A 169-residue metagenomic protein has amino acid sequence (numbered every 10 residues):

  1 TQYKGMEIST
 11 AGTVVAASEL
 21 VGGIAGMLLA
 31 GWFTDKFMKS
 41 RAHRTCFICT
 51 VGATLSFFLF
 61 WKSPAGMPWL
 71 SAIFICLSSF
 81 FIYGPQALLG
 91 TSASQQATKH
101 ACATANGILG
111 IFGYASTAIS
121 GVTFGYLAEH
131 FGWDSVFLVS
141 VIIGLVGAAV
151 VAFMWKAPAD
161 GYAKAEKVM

Functional and structural regions predicted by a protein language model:
T1-T10: Short amphipathic helix-loop junctions that connect adjacent transmembrane helices in Major Facilitator Superfamily/SLC
M27, K99-H130: A late C-terminal transmembrane helix in Major Facilitator Superfamily
D35-T50: Cytoplasmic membrane-interface "Motif A"-like loop-to-helix N-cap segments of 12-TM Major Facilitator Superfamily
K39, A93-C102: Paired intracellular helix-loop junctions of major facilitator superfamily
R41-R44, G125-I143: A membrane-interface helix-boundary motif in multi-pass transporters
V51-A65: C-terminal ends and interior cores of transmembrane alpha-helices in multi-pass membrane transporters/permeases
F60-P64, W133, V139-M169: Multi-pass alpha-helical transporter architecture, strongest for 12-TM Major Facilitator/SLC carriers used
P68-G84, L88: Hydrophobic core of transmembrane alpha-helices in multi-pass small-molecule transporters, especially MFS/SLC-type
